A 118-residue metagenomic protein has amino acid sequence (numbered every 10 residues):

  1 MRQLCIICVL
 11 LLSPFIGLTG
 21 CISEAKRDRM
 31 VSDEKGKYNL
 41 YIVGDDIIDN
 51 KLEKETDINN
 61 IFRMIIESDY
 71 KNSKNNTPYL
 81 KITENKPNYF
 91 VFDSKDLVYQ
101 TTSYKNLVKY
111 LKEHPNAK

Functional and structural regions predicted by a protein language model:
M1-I7: Positively charged n-region of N-terminal signal peptides that target proteins for export
G17-G20: C-terminal motif of bacterial Sec signal peptides marking the signal peptidase cleavage site
I22-E24: Bacterial signal peptide processing site
K26-I61: Local sequence-structure signature of Cys/Sec-based thiol-disulfide redox active-site neighborhoods
D33-E34, I82-N85: Extracellular/periplasmic catalytic domains that process cell-envelope and extracellular macromolecules
D69-P78: N-terminal post-signal-peptidase region of extra-cytosolic proteins
K86-Y99: A short, hydrophobic beta-strand/beta-hairpin element that forms part of a small beta-sheet core
L97-K118: C-terminal partner/receptor-binding element of secreted or periplasmic proteins
